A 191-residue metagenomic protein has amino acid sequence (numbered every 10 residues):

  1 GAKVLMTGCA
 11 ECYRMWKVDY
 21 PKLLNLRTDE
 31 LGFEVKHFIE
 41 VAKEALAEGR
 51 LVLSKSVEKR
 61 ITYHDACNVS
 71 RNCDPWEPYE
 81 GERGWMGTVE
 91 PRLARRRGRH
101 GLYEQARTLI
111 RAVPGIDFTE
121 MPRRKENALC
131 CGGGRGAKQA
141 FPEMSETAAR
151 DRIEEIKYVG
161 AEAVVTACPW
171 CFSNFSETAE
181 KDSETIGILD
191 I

Functional and structural regions predicted by a protein language model:
G1-I191: Iron-sulfur cluster-binding electron-transfer modules in prokaryotic oxidoreductases
